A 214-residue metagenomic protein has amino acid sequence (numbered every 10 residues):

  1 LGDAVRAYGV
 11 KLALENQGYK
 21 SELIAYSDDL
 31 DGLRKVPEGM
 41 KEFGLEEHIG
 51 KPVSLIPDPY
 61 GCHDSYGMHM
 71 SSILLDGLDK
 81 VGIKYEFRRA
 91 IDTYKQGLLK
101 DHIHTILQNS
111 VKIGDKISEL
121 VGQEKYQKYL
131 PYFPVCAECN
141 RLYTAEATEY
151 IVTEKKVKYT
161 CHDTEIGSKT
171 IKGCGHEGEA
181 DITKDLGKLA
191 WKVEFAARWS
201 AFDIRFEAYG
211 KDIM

Functional and structural regions predicted by a protein language model:
L1-G114: N-terminal Rossmann-like or analogous alpha/beta NTP/dinucleotide-binding catalytic cores that position adenine
N109, E119-M214: Alpha-helical recognition segments enriched in aromatics with Gly/Pro capping that present substrate-recognition
